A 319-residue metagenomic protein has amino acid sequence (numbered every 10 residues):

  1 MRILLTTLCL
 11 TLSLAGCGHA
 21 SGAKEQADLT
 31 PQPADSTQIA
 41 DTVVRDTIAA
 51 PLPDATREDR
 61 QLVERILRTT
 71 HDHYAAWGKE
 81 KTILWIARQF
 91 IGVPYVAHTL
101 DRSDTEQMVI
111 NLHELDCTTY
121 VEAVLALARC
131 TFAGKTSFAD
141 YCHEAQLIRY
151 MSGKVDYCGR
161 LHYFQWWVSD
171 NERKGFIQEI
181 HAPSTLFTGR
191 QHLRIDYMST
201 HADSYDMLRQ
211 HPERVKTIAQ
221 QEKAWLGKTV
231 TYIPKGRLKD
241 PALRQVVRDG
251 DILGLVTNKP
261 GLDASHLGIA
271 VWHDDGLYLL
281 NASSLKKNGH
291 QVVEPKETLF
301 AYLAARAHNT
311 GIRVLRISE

Functional and structural regions predicted by a protein language model:
M1-L4: Positively charged n-region of N-terminal signal peptides that target proteins for export
L14-G16: C-terminal motif of bacterial Sec signal peptides marking the signal peptidase cleavage site
G18-A20: Bacterial signal peptide processing site
S36, D41-T42, D46-T47: Coil residues (strongly favoring Ser/Thr
T56, R60, H73-L84, I110-T118 (+3 more regions): Solvent-exposed, acidic/flexible segments
F90-V230, W272, N281-S284: Acidic/His-rich structured neighborhood in mature extracellular/periplasmic domains
Y232-L243: Short alpha-helix capping/helix-loop boundary micro-motifs
D251-E319: C-terminal soluble interaction/assembly domains
